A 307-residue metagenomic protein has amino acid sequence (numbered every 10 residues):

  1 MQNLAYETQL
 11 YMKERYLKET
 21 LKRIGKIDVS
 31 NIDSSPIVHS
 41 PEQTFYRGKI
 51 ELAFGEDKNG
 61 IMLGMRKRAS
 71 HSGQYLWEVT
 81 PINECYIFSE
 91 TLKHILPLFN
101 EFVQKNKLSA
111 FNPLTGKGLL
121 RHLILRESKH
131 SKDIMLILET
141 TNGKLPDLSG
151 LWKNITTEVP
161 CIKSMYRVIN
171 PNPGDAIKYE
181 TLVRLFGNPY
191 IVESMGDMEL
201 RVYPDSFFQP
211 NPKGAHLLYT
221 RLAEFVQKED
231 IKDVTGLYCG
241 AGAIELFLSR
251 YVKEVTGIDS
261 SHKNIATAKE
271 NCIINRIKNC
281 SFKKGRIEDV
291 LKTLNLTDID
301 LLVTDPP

Functional and structural regions predicted by a protein language model:
M1-V183, M195, T220, E224-K232 (+1 more regions): SAM-dependent transferase fold signal centered on methyltransferase-like domains, encompassing both Class I
D147-P307: Rossmann-like S-adenosyl-L-methionine
